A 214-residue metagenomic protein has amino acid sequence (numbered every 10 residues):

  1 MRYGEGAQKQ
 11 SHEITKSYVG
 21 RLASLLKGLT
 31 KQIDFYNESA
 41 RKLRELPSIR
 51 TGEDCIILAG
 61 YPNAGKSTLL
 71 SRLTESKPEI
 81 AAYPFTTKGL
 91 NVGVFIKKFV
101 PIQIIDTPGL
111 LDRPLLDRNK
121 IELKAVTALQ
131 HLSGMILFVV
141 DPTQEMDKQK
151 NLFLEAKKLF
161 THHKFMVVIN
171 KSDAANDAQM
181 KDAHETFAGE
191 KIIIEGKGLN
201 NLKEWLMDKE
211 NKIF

Functional and structural regions predicted by a protein language model:
M1-C55: Conserved P-loop NTPase architecture
I49, L73-Q103, P108-T127, M146-D147: Switch I (effector-binding) loop of TRAFAC-class P-loop GTPase G-domains
D54-P78, K88: Glycine-rich phosphate-binding P-loop
Q103, S133-V140, K157-D173, A188-I193: Conserved beta-strand/loop subsegment of P-loop NTPase cores
G109-D112, P142-E145, K171-N176, K197-N200: Conserved nucleotide-binding/hydrolysis micro-motifs of P-loop NTPases
D117-Q144, E155-F160: Inter-motif core of Ras-like GTPase G domains
H163-M166, D173-F214: Canonical P-loop GTPase G-domain recognition
